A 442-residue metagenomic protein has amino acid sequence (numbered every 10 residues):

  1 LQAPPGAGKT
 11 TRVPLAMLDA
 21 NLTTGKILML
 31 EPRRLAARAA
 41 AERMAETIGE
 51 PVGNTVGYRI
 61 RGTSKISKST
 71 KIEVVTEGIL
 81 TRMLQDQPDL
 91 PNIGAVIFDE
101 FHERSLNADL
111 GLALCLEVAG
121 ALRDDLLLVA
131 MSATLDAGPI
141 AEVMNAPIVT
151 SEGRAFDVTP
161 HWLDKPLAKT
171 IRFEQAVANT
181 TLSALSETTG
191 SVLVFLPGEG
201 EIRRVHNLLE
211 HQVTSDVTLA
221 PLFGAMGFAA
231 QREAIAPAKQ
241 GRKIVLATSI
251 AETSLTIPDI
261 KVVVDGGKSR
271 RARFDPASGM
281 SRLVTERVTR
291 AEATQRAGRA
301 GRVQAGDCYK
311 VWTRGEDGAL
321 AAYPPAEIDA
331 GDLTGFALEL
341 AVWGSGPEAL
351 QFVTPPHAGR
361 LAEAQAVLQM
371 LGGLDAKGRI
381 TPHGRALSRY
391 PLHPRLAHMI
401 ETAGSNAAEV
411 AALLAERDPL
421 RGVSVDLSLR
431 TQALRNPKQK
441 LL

Functional and structural regions predicted by a protein language model:
L1-M399: P-loop NTPase motor module signature
G335, T354, Q369-D375, P391-L442: C-terminal helicase lobe and adjacent C-terminal extensions/tails of nucleic-acid helicase motors
